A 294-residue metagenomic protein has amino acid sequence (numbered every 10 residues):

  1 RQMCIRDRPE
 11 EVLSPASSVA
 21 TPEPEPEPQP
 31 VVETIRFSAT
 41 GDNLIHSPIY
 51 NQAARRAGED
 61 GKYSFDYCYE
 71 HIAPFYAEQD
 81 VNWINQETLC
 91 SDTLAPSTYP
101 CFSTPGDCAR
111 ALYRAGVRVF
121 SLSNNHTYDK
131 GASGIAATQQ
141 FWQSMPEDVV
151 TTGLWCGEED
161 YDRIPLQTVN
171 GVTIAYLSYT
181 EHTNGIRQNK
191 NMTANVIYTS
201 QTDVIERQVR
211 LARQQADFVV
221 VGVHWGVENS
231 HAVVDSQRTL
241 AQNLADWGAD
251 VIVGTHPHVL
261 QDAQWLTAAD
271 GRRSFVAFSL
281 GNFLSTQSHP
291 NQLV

Functional and structural regions predicted by a protein language model:
R1-I5: Short, small-residue-biased leader/transition segments that mark boundaries at the very start of proteins
P9-P15, V19-V294: Acidic, metal/ion-coordinating pockets
